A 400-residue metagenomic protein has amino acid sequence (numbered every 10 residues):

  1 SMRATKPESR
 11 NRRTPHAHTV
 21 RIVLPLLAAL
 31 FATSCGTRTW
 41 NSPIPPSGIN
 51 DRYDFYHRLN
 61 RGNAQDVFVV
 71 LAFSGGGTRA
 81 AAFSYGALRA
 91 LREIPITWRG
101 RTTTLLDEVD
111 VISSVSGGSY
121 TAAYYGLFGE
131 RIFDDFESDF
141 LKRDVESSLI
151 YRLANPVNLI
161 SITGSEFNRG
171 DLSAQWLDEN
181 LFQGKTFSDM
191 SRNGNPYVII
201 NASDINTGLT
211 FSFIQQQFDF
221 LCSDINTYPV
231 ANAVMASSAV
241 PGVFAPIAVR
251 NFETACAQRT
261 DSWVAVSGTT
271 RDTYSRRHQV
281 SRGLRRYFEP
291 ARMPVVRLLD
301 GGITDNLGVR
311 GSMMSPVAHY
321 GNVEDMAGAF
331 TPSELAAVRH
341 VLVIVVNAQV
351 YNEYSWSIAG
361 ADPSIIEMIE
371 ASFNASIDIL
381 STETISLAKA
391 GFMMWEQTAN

Functional and structural regions predicted by a protein language model:
S1-H18: N-terminal secretory signal peptides that target proteins for export/translocation
R3, S34-N400: Catalytic domains of lipid- and phosphate-ester/thioester hydrolases
T5, R13, V23, N41-I44: Selective for proline/serine-rich intrinsically disordered segments in cytosolic/nuclear regulatory regions
P7-R10, R21-P25, L106, E166: Generic alpha-helix initiation/capping and coil-helix boundary signal
A17-V20, S281: Low-complexity, intrinsically disordered short peptide segments enriched in small/polar/basic residues
V23-T33: Bacterial N-terminal signal peptides
